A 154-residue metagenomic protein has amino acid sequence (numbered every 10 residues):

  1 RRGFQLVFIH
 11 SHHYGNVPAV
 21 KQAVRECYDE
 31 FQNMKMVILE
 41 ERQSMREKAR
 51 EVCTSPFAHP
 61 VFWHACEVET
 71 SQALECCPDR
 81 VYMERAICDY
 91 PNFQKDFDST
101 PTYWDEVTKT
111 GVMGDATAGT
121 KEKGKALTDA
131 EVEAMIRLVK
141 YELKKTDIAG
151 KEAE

Functional and structural regions predicted by a protein language model:
R1-V7, H12-E154: Extended, histidine- and acidic-residue-enriched regions that form the cofactor-binding/catalytic faces
